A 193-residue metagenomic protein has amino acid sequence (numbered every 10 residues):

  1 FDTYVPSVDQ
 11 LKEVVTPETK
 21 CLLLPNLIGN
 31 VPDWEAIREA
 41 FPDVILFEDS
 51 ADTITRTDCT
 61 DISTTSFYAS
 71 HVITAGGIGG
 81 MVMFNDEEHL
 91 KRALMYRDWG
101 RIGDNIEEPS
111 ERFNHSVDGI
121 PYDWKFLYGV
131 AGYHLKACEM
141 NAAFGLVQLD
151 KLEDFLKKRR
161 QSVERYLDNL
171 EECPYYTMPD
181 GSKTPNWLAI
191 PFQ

Functional and structural regions predicted by a protein language model:
D2-G76, M81-K91: Active-site phosphate-binding strand-loop segment of PLP-dependent enzymes
P6-D9, E13, C21-P25, W34-A36 (+2 more regions): PLP-dependent aminotransferase class I/II
